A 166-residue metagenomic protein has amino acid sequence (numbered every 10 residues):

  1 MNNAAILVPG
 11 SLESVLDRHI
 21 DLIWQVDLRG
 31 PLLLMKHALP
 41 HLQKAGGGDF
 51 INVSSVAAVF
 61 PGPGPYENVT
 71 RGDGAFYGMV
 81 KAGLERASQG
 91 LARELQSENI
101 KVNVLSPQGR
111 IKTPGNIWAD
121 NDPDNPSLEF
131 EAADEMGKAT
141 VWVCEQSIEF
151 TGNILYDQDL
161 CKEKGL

Functional and structural regions predicted by a protein language model:
M1, L34-A38, L42, A87-S88 (+1 more regions): Hydrophobic positions on the long internal alpha-helix of Rossmann-like NAD(P)-dependent oxidoreductase domains
N2-N3, D49-S55, P61, K101-S106 (+1 more regions): Structural signature of the Rossmann-like NAD(P)-dependent dehydrogenase/reductase core
I6-V8, E13-L33, I51, Y77 (+1 more regions): Catalytic Tyr-X3-Lys loop
G10, V59-P63, I100, V104-D120: Short beta-loop-alpha junction of Rossmann-like oxidoreductase domains
V26-G46, A57-A58, A92-R93, S97: Amphipathic alpha-helical dimer-interface segment in Rossmann-like NAD(P)H-dependent oxidoreductases
G30-M35, D49, V59, L84 (+2 more regions): Conserved internal alpha-helix within the Rossmann fold of NAD(P)-dependent oxidoreductases
I51-S97, G109-R110: Catalytic loop of short-chain dehydrogenase/reductase
V104-L105, D122-L166: C-terminal helical subdomain
